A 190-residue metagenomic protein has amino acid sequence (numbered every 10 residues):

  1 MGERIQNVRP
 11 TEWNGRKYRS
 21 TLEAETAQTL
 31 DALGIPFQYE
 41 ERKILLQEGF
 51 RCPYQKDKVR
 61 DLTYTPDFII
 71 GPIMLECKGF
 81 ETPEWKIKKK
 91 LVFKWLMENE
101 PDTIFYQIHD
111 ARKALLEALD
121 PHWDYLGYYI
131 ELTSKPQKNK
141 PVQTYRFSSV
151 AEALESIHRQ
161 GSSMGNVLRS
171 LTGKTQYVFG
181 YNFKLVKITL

Functional and structural regions predicted by a protein language model:
M1-G161, G165-K174, V178-L190: Electrostatic, structured charged patches in enzyme active sites and in nucleic-acid/phosphate-binding
